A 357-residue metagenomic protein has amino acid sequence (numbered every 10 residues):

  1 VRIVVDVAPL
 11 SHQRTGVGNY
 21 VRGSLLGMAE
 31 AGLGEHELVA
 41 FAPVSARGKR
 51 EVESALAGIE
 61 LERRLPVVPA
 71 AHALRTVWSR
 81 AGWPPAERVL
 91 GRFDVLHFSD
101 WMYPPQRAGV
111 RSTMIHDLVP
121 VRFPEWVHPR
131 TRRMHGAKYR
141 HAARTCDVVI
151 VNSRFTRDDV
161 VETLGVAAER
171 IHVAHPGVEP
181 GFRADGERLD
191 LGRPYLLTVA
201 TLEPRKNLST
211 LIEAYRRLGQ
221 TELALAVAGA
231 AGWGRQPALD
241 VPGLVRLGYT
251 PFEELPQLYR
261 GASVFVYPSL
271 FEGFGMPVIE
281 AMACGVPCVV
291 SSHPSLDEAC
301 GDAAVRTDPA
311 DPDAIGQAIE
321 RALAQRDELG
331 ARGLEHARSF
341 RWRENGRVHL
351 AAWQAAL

Functional and structural regions predicted by a protein language model:
V1-L357: Carbohydrate transferase catalytic cores enriched for Leloir-type hexosyltransferases
